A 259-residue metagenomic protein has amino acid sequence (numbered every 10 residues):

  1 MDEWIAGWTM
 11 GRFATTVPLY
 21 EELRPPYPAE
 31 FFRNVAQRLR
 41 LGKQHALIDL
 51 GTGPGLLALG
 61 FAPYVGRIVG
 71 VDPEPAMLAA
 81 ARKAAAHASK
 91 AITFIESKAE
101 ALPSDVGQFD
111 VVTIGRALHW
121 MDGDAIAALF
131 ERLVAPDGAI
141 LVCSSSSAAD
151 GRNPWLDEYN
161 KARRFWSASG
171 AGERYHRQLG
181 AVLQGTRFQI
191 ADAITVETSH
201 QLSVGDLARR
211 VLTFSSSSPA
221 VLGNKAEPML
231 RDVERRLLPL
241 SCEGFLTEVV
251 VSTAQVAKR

Functional and structural regions predicted by a protein language model:
M1-G42: Conserved class I S-adenosyl-L-methionine
H45, G66, D110: Conserved acidic residues
I48, P54-A101: Class I SAM-dependent methyltransferase SAM/SAH-binding core
P103-V111: A short acidic, Gly/Pro-enriched loop at the edge of an enzyme's catalytic core that lines a small-molecule cofactor
I114-G115, G123: A short beta-strand submotif of the Rossmann-like class I SAM-dependent methyltransferase core that lines
M121-F130: A short, conserved alpha-helix within the catalytic core of class I
E131, A135-H200: Conserved catalytic/acceptor-binding region of the Class I
G180-R259: Conserved Class I S-adenosyl-L-methionine
